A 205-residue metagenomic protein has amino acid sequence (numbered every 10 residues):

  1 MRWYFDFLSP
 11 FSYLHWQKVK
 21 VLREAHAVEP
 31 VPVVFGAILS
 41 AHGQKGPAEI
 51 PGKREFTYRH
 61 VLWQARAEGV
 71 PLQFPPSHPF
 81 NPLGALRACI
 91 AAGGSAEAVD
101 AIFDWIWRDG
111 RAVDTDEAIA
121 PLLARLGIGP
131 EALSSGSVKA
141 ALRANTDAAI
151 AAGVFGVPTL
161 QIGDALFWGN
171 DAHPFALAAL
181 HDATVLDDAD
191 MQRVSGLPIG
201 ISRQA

Functional and structural regions predicted by a protein language model:
M1-R2: Extreme N-terminal starter segment of soluble prokaryotic enzymes
F7, F11-I106, D190-A205: Structural alpha/beta surface segment adjacent to cysteine/selenocysteine redox centers across thiol/disulfide enzymes
L8, S12-H26, A101-A205: C-terminal cap of thioredoxin/glutaredoxin-like
